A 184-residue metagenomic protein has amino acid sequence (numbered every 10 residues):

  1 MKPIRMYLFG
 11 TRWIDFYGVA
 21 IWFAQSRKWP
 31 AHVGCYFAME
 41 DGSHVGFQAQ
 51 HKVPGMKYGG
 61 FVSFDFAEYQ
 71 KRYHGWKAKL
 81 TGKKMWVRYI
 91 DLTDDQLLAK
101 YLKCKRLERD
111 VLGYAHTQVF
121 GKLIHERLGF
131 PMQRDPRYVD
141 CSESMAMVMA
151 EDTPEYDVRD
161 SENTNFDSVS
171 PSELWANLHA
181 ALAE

Functional and structural regions predicted by a protein language model:
P3-D91, R127-Q133: Glycine-rich catalytic cores of cysteine/serine-nucleophile enzymes that process amide/ester linkages in cell-envelope
R27, H32, D41, R106-L112 (+1 more regions): Structural alpha-beta junctions
R27-P30, L97, Y138, S142: Solvent-exposed, acidic/flexible segments
K77-G82, D91-H125: A structural motif
H116-E184: Activation targets extended, charge/polar-rich intrinsically disordered C-terminal tails
